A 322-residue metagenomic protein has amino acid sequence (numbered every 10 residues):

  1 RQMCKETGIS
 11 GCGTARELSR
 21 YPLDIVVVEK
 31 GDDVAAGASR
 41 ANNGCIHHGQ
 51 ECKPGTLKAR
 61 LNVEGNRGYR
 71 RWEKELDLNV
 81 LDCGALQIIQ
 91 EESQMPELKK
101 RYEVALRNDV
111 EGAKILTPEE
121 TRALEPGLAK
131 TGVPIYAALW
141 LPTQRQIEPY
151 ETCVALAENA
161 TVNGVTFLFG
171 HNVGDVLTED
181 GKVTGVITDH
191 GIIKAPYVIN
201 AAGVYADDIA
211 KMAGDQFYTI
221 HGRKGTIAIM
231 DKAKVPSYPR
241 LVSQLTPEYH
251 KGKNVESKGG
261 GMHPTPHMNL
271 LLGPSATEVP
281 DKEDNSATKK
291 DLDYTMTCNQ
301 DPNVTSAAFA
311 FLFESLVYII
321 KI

Functional and structural regions predicted by a protein language model:
Q2-V27: N-terminal Rossmann-like FAD-binding beta1-loop-alpha1 element of flavoenzymes
S10, D33, Y205: Conserved Rossmann-like nucleotide-cofactor binding loop
R16-R20, I46, L76-V80, D175 (+2 more regions): Active-site substrate-recognition segment that forms the wall of the catalytic cavity or substrate channel
S19-A41: Glycine-rich FAD pyrophosphate-binding loop
L23-I25, G112-A113, V198: Hydrophobic anchor at the start of a short beta-strand that flanks the dinucleotide cofactor-binding loop
G44-L124, G259-G260: Dinucleotide-binding Rossmann-like beta1-alpha1 core, especially the glycine-rich loop that anchors the ADP
K53, R60-V63, I88-E97, L139-E158 (+2 more regions): Short beta-strand to alpha-helix junction loop
L139-Y197, Y205: Helical element adjacent to the flavin cofactor pocket in flavoenzyme catalytic cores
